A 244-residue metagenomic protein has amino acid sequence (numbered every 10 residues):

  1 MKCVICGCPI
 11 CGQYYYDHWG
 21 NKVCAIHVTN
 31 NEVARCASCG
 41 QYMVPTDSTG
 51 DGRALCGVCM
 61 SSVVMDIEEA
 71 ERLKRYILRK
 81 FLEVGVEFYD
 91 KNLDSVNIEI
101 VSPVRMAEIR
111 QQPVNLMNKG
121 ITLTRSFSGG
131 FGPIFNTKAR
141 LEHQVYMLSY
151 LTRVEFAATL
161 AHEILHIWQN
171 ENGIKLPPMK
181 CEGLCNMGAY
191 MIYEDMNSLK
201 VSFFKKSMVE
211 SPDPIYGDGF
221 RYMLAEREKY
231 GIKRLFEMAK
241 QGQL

Functional and structural regions predicted by a protein language model:
K2-G129: A metal-dependent hydrolase signature that marks the N-terminal structural subdomain at the beginning of catalytic folds
V4, T29-V33, A37, Q41 (+1 more regions): Pan-zinc metallopeptidase signature
S62-E69, Y146-Y150, I174-K175: Second-shell loop/turn segments in exported
A70-L73, R153, A157, A161 (+3 more regions): Hydrophobic (often cysteine-bearing) scaffold residues that line and stabilize catalytic clefts of nucleotide/cofactor
F81, A158-N172, E182-N186: Active-site recognition of the HExxH zinc-binding catalytic motif
L82, V86, Q169-G173, Y190-E194 (+1 more regions): Sec-exported extracytoplasmic/periplasmic mature domains
Q112-A157, I164-E171: Active-site scaffold of zinc-dependent metalloenzymes
I174-I215: Post-HExxH zinc-binding segment in Zn-dependent metallohydrolases
